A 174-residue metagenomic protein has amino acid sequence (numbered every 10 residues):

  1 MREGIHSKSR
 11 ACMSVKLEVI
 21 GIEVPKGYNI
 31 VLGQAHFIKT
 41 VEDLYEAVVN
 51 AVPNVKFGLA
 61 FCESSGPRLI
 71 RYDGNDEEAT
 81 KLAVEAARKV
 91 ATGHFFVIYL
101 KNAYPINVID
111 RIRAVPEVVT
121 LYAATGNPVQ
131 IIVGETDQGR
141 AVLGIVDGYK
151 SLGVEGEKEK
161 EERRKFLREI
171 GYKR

Functional and structural regions predicted by a protein language model:
R2-C12: Short, Lys/Arg-enriched N-terminal segments with co-localized hydrophobic residues within the first ~10-30 amino acids
C12-Y72, V154-R174: N-terminal, charge-rich interaction modules
K26-N29, K56, T92-F96, V118 (+1 more regions): Short, surface-exposed beta-edge/turn micro-motifs
V31-L32, I98-L100: Conserved beta-strand segments of the P-loop GTPase G domain that flank and frequently precede/overlap
H36-K39, S65-G66, N75-E77, K101-I106 (+1 more regions): Gly/Ser/Thr-rich loops at beta-strand to alpha-helix junctions that form or flank small-molecule/cofactor-binding
L44-A47, A83, V108-R111: Hydrophobic side chains in well-ordered alpha-helices
L59-Y99: Aromatic-anchored, charged helix-turn/loop surface patch used as a conserved interaction hotspot
A86-T92, A103-R174: Helix-rich interaction surfaces within compact, conserved domain-sized segments that mediate assembly or partner
